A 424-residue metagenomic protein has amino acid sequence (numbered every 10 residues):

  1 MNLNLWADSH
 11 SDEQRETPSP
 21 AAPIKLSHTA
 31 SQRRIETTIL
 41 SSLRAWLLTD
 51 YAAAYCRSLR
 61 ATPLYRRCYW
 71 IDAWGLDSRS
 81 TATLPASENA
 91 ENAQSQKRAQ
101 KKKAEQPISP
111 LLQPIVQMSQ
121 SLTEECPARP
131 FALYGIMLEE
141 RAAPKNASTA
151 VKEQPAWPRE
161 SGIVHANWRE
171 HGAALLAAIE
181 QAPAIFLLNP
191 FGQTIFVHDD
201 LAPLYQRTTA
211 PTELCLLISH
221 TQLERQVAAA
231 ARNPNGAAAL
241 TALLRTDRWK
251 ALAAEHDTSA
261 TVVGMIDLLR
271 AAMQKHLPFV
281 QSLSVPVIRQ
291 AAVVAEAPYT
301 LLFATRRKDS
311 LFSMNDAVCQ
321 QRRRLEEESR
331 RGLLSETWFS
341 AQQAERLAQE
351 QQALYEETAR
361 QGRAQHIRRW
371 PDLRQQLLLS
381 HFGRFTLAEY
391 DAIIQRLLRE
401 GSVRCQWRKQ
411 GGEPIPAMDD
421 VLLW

Functional and structural regions predicted by a protein language model:
N2-E36, L43-R60: A short N-terminal interaction module
N4-A7, S11, E16, P20 (+3 more regions): Class I S-adenosyl-L-methionine
R34-L176, T386-A392: SAM cofactor-binding core of SAM-dependent methyltransferases, primarily the Rossmann-like beta-alpha-beta module
L76, P190-Q193: Short glycine-rich anion-binding loops that position phosphate/pyrophosphate groups of nucleotides and phosphorylated
S78-R79, H381, S402: Short alpha-helix boundary/capping elements
G135-L138, L188-P190, L377: Short glycine-centered, acidic/aromatic-flanked micro-motifs in structured strand/loop junctions that mark active-site
P183-L187: Fungal eukaryote-biased detector of long internal structured cores
R404, R408-W424: C-terminal engagement modules used by replication, chromatin/transcription, nuclear envelope/ESCRT, and ubiquitin
